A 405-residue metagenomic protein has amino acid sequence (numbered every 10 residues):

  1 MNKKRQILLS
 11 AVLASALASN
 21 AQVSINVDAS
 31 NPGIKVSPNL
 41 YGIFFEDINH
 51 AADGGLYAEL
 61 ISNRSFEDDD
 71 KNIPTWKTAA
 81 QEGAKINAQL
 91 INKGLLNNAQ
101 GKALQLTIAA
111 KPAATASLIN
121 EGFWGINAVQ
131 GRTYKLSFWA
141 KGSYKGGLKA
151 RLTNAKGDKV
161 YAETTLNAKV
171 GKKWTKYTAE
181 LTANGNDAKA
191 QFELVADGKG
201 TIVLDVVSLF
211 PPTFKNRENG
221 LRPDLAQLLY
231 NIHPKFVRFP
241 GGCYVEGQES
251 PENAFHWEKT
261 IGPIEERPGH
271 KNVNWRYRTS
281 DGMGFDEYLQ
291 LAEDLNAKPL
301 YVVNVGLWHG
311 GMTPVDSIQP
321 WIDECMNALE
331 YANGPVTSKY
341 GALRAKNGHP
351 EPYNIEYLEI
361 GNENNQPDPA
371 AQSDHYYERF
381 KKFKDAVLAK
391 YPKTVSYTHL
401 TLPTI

Functional and structural regions predicted by a protein language model:
M1-S24: Bacterial Sec-dependent N-terminal signal peptides
Q22-D281, E293, K298, T313-Q319 (+4 more regions): Extracellular and organelle-lumenal recognition/adhesion modules and their flexible linkers in secreted
N49-H50, C243-E246, V305-H309, N362-P367 (+1 more regions): Solvent-exposed loop/turn segments at secondary-structure junctions within structured extracellular/periplasmic domains
G241, S338-A371: Active-site groove signature of glycoside hydrolases
G284-D294, K339-G348, F383: Structured alpha-helical segments in the cores of large, soluble enzyme domains
L289, E293, L329, N333 (+1 more regions): Surface-exposed amphipathic alpha-helices with a cationic face
K298-V302, E359: Short, well-structured secondary-structure segments
T398-T404: Conserved small/polar residues in nucleotide/adenosyl-binding loops
